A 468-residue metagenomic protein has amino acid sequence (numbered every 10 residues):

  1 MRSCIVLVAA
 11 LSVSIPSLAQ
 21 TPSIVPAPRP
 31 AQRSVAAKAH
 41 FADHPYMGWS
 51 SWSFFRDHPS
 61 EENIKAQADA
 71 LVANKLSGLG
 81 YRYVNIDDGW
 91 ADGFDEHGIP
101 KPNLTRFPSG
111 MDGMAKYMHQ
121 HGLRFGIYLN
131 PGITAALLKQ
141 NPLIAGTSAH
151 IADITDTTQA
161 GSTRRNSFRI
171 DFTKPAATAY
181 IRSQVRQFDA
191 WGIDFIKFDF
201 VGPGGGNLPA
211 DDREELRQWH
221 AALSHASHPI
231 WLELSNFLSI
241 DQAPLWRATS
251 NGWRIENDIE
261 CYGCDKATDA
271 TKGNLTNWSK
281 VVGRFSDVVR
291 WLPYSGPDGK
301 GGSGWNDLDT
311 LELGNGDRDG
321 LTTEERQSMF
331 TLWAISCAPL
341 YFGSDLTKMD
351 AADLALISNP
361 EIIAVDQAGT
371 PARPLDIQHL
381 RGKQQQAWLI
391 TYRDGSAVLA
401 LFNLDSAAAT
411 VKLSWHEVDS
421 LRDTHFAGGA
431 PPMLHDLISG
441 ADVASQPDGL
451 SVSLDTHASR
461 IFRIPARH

Functional and structural regions predicted by a protein language model:
S14-P16: N-terminal signal peptide c-region/cleavage motif recognized by signal peptidases
P45-S51, G80-D87, R124-L129, D194-D199 (+6 more regions): Structural recognition of the beta-strand scaffold that forms the well-ordered cores of secreted hydrolase catalytic
F55-H150, P175, A179-Y180: Aromatic- and glycine-enriched glycan-recognition loops and surfaces that form the carbohydrate-binding subsites
R124-L138, H220-D241: Aromatic-lined carbohydrate-recognition surfaces of secreted/lumenal glycan-active proteins
G132-W191, G202: Active-site-adjacent "subsite" loops/lids of carbohydrate-active enzymes
D153, T157-Q159, T173, H225 (+1 more regions): Glycan-recognition surfaces
Q327, W333-S336, Y341-G343, L380-R422: Carbohydrate-binding surface patches
S445-H468: C-terminal beta-strand-rich structural cap/linker in extracellular carbohydrate-active enzymes
